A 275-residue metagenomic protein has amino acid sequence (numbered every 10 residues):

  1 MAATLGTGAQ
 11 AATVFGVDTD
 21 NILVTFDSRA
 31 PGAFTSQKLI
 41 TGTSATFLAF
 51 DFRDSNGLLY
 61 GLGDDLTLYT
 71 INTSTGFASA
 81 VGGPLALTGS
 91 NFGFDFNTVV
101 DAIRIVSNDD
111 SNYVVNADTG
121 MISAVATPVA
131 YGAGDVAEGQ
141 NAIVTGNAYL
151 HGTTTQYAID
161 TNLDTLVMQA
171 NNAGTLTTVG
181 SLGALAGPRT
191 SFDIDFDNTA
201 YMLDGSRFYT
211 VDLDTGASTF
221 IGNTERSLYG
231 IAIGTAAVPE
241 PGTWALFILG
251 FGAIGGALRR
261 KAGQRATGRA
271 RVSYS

Functional and structural regions predicted by a protein language model:
A2, T7-A11, I233-F251: Short, threonine-centered small-residue motifs that mark membrane-proximal processing/anchoring sites and TM-junction
T13-V17, L58-G61, A102-I105, T155-A158 (+1 more regions): Conserved beta-propeller blade signature
S28-P31, N72-T75, A117-G120, N171-A173 (+1 more regions): Short loop/turn segments that connect beta-strands within beta-propeller blades
F34-G42, F77-L85, A124-A137, T175-G183 (+1 more regions): A short beta-strand motif characteristic of beta-propeller blades
A45-D51, A86-N97, A133-A148, A186-D193 (+1 more regions): Repeated scaffold domains used in trafficking and secretory/extracellular systems, primarily beta-propellers
R53-N56, T98-V99, H151-T153, D195-D197: Residue-level detector of Asp-centered blade-edge/turn motifs that repeat once per structural unit in beta-propeller
D204-F208, L213-A236: Blade-level signature of beta-propeller repeat domains, shared across WD40, Kelch, NHL, RCC1 and BNR/Asp-box propellers
G255-S275: C-terminal membrane-anchoring or membrane-association module
